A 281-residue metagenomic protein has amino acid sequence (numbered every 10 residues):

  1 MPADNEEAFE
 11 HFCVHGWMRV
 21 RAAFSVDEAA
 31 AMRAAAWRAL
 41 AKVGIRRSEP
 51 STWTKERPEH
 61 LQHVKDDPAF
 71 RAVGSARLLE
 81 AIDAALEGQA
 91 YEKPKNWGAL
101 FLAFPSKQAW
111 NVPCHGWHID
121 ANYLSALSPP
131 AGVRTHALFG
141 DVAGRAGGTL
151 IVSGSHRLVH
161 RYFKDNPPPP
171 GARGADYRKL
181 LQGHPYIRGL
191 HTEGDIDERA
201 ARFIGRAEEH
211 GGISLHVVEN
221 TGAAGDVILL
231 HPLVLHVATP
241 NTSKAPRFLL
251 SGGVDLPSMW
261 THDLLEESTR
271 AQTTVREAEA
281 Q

Functional and structural regions predicted by a protein language model:
M1-V14, R21-A126, L265, T273-T274 (+1 more regions): Non-heme Fe(II)-dependent double-stranded beta-helix
V20, F24, A224-V227: Conserved beta-strand->loop/alpha-helix structural units within folded catalytic cores of enzymes with alpha/beta
A23, W97-G98, L138, G154 (+1 more regions): Short, well-ordered beta-to-alpha junction loops that form the rim of enzyme active sites and present histidine/acidic
R33-A36, S153, K244: Short Gly/aromatic-enriched secondary-structure transition segments
A36-G44, L86-A90, F139, A143 (+3 more regions): A generic secondary-structure signal for well-formed alpha-helical elements
K42, R46-S48, R161-P167, D176-R178 (+3 more regions): Non-heme Fe(II)/2-oxoglutarate
H63, H118, H156, H231 (+1 more regions): Histidine-centered active-site/metal-ligand motif
N111-I213, V217, W260-E267: Catalytic core of non-heme Fe(II) oxygenases with the double-stranded beta-helix
